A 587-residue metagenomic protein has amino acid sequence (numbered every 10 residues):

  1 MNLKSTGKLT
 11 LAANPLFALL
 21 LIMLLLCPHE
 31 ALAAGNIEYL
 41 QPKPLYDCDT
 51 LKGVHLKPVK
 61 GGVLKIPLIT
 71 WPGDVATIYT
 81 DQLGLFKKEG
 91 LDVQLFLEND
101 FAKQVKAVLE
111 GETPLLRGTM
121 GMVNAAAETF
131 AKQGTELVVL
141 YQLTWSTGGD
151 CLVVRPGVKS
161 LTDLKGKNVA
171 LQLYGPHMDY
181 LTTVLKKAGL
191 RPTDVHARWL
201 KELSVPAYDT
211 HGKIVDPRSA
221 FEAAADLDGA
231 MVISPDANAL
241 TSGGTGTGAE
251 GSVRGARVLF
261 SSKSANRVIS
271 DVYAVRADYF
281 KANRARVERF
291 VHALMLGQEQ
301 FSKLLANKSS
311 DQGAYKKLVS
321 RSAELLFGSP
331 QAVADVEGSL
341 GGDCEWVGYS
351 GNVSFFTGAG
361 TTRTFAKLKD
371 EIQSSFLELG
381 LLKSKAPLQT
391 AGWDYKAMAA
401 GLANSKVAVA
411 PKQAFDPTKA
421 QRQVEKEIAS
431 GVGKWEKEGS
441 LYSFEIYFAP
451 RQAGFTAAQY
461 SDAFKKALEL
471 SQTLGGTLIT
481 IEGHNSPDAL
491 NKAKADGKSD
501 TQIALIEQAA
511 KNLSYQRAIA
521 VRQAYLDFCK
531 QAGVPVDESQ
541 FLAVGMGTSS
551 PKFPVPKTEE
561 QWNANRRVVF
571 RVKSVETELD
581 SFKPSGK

Functional and structural regions predicted by a protein language model:
N14-P28: Bacterial N-terminal signal peptides
L32-Q94, W346-V432: N-terminal hydrophobic or amphipathic helices and topogenic motifs
A34-K213, P217-S234, G255-S261: Short, glycine-/small- and polar/acidic-enriched structural segments that line small-molecule recognition paths
Q82-L85, L91, L109-T113, E128 (+10 more regions): Sec-exported extracytoplasmic/periplasmic mature domains
M120-M122, F130-A131, L200, S204-L326: Pocket-lining segment of extracytoplasmic ligand-binding domains
K281-S384: Secondary-structure end/capping motifs
A400-T480, D488-T501, K573-K587: Periplasmic peptidoglycan-binding/tethering modules of Gram-negative envelope proteins
N485-F582, G586: Periplasmic OmpA-like peptidoglycan-binding domain that tethers envelope proteins to the cell wall
